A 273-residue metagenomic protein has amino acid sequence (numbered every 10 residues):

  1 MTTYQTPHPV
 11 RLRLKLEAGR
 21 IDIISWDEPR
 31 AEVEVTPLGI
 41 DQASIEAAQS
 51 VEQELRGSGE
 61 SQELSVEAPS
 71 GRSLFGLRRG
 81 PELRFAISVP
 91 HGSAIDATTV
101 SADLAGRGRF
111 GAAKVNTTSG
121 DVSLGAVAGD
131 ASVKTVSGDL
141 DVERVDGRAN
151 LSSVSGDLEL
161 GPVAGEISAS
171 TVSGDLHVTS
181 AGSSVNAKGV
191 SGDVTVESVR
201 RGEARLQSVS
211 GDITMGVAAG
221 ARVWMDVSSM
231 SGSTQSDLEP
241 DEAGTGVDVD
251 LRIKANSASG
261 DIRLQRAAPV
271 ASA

Functional and structural regions predicted by a protein language model:
M1-A273: Intrinsically disordered, low-complexity terminal regions
